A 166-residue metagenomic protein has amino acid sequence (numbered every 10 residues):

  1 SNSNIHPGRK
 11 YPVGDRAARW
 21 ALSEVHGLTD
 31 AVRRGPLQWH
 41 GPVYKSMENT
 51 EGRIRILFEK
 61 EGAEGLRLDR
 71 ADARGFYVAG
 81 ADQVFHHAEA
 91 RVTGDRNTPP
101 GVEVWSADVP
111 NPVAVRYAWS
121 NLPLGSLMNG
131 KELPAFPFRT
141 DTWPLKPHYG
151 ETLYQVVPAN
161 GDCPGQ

Functional and structural regions predicted by a protein language model:
S1-G75: Catalytic cores of secreted or luminal carbohydrate-active enzymes
G62-Q166: C-terminal beta-sandwich/jelly-roll accessory domains of carbohydrate-active enzymes
